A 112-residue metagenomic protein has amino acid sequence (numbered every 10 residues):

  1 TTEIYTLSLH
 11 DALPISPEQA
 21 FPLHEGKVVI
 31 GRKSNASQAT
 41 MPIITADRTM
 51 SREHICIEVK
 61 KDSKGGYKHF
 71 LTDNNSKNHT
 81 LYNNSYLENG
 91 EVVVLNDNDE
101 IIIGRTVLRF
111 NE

Functional and structural regions predicted by a protein language model:
T1-T6: Short, exposed "boundary/linker" segments that immediately precede the start of a downstream structural module
L7-A46, K61-K68, N111: Intrinsically disordered, low-complexity acidic Ser/Thr-rich regulatory segments
H10, I30, L81-E112: C-terminal boundary/linker segments immediately following FHA domains
D47-R52: Short coil-to-beta-strand transition motifs
I55-I57: Buried hydrophobic-core signal for structured, non-transmembrane domains
L71-Y82: Short, basic/aromatic beta-hairpin or loop at an interaction surface
